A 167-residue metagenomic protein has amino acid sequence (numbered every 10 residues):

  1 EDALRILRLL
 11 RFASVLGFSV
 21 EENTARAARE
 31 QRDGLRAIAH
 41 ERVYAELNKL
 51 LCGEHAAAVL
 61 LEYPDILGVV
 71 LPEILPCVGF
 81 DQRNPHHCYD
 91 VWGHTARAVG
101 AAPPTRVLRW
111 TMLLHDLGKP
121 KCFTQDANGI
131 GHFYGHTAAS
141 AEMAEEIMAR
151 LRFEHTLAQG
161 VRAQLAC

Functional and structural regions predicted by a protein language model:
E1, A166-C167: Short, intrinsically disordered, charge-balanced linker/junction segments flanking boundaries in proteins
E1-L113, L117-G135, A139-L157: Glycine- and charge-enriched loop/helix tracts that form the active or gating conduit in phosphate/cation-handling
E62, L165-A166: Generic low-polarity alpha-helical segments
T137, R162-A163: Helical catalytic core of nucleic-acid polymerases
L157-V161, C167: Long, amphipathic alpha-helical stalk/connector segments used for oligomerization, subunit docking, or mechanical
